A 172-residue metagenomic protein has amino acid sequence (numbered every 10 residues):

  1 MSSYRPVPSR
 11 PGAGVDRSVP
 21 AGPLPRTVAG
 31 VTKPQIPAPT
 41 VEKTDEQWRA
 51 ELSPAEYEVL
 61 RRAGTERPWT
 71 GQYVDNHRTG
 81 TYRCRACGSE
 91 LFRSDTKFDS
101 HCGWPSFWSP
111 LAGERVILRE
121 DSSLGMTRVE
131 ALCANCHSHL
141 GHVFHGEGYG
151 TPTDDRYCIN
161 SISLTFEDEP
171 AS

Functional and structural regions predicted by a protein language model:
M1-P11: Extreme N-terminal basic, low-complexity initiation segments that serve as generic localization/processing leaders
S2, V31-T32, P37, T44: Flexible, polar/low-complexity N-terminal or interdomain linker segments that lie immediately upstream of folded
V7-P8, I36-A38: Short helix-onset patch at the extreme N-terminus, typifying the N->h transition of secretory signal peptides
S9-A21: Compositionally biased, low-complexity flexible segments
S18-G30: Short, Lys/Arg-enriched N-terminal segments with co-localized hydrophobic residues within the first ~10-30 amino acids
P37-S172: A short Gly-Trp-Pro
